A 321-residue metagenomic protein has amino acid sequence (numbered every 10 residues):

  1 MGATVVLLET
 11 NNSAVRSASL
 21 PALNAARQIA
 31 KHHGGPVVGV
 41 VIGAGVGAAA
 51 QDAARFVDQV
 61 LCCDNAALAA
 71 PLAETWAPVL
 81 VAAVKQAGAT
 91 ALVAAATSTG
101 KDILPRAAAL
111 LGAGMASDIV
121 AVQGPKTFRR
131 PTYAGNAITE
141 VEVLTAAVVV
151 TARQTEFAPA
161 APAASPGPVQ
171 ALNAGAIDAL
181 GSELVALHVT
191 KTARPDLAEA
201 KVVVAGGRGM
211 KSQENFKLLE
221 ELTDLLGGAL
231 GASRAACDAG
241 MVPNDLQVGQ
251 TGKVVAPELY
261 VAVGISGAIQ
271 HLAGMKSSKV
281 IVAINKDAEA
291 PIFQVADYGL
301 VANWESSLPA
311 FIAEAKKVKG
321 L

Functional and structural regions predicted by a protein language model:
M1-L321: N-terminal glycine-rich FAD/FM-binding segment characteristic of electron-transfer flavoproteins
